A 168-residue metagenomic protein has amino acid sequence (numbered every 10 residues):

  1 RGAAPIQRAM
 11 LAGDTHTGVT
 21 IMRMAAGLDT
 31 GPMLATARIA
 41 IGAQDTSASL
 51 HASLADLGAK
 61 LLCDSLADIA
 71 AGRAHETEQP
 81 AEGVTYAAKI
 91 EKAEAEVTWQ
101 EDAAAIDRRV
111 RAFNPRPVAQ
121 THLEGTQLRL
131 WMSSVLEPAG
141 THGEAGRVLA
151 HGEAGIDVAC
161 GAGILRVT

Functional and structural regions predicted by a protein language model:
R1-Y86: Donor/substrate-binding cores of folate-linked one-carbon enzymes
L11, A25, A87-K89, Q120 (+2 more regions): Short secondary-structure boundary/capping segments
T15-G18, D29-T30, A35, E91-A93 (+4 more regions): A generic structural signal for well-ordered coil/turn residues at beta-strand boundaries that shape enzyme active-site
I21, S53, E82-I90, F113-R116 (+1 more regions): Short low-complexity stretches enriched in small and charged residues
T46, E91, G146-L149: A diffuse structural propensity rather than consistent per-protein peaks
L57-K60, D64-G72, E96, A103 (+1 more regions): Short hydrophobic alpha-helical module
A88-E101: Acyl-group handling in specialized metabolite and lipid biosynthesis
Q100-T168: An anion-binding loop in the catalytic cleft
